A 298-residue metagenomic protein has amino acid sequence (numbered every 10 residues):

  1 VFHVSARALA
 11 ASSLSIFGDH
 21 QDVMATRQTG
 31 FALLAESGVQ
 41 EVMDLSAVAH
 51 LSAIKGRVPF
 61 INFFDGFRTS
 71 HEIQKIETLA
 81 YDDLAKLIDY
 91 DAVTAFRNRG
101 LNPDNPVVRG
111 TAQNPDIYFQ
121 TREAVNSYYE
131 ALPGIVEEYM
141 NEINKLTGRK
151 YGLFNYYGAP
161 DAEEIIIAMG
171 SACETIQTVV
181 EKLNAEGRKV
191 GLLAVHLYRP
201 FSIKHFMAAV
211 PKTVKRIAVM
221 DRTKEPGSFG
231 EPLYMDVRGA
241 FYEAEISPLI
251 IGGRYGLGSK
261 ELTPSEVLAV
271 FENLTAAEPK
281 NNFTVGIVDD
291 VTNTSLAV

Functional and structural regions predicted by a protein language model:
V1-A6, L84-A92, R216-M220: A glycine-rich helix N-cap at a beta->alpha junction
V4-A11, V39-Q40, G66-R68, H196-R199 (+2 more regions): Acidic, glycine-rich active-site loops and adjacent beta-strand->loop/helix elements that engage anionic groups
A11-F17, D44-A47, H71-T78, T178-V179 (+3 more regions): Short acidic, glycine/serine/threonine-rich loops at helix termini
L14-G66, Y90, I246-K260: Conserved thiamine diphosphate
F60-N155: Conformationally flexible catalytic loops at phosphate/diphosphate-handling active centers
P160-R188, F201-A208: Redox- and metal-dependent alpha/beta enzyme cores, enriched for Fe-S-associated oxidoreductases and cofactor-handling
R216, D221-V298: Peripheral docking tails and interdomain loops at the edges of cofactor- or intermediate-handling domains
